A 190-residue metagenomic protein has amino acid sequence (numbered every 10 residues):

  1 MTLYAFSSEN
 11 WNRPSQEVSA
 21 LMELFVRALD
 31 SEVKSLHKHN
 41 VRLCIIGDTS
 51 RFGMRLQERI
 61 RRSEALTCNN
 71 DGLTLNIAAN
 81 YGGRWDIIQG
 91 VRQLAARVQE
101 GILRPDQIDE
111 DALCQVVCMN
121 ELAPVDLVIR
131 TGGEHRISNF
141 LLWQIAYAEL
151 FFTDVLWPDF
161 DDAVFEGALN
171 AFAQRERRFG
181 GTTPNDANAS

Functional and structural regions predicted by a protein language model:
M1-S190: Flexible, compositionally biased loop and terminal segments
